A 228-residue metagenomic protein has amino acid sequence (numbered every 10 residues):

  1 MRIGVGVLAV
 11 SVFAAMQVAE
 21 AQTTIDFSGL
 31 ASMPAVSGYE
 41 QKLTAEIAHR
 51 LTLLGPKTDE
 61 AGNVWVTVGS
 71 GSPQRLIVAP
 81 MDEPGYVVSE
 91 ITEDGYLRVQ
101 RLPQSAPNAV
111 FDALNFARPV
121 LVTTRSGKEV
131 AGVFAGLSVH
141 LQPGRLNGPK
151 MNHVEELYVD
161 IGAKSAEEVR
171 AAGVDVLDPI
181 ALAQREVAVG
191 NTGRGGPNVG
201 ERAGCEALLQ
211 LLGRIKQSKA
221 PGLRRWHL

Functional and structural regions predicted by a protein language model:
I3-G6, S11-H227: N-terminal hydrophobic/helix-forming segments and targeting peptides
